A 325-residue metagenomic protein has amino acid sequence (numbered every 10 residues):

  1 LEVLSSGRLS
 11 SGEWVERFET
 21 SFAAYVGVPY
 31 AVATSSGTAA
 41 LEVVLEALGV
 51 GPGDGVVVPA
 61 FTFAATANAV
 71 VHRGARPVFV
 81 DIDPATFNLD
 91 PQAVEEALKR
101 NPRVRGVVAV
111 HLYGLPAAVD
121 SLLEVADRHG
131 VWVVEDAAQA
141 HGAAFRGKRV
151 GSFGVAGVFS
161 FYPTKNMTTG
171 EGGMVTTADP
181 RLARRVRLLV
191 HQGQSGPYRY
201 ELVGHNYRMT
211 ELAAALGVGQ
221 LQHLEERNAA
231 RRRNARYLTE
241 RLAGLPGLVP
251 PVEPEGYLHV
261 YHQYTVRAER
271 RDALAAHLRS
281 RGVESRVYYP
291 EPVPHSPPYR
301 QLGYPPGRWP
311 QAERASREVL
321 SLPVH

Functional and structural regions predicted by a protein language model:
L1-R8, E13, P323: N-terminal "arm"/small-domain region of PLP-dependent enzymes with the aminotransferase-like
R8-G55, A69-R73, V78-D81, K148: Phosphate-binding glycine-rich loop
V15-T20, Y25-A31, Q92, E96 (+6 more regions): PLP-dependent aminotransferase class I/II
P59-A60, F79-D83, Y289: Short beta->alpha connector loops at strand-helix junctions that form conserved, small/polar/Pro-enriched
T62-A67: Conserved coil-to-alpha-helix start sites within the AMP-binding
N68-V70, V125, L212: Hydrophobic/aromatic ligand-binding patch that stacks against planar heteroaromatic rings of cofactors or nucleotides
A85-T169, M174-T176, R181, S321: Active-site phosphate-binding strand-loop segment of PLP-dependent enzymes
